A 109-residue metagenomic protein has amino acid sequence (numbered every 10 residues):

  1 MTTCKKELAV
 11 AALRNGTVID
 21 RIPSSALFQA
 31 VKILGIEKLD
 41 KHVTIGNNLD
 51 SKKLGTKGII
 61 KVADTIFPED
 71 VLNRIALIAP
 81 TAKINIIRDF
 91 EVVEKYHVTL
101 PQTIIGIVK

Functional and structural regions predicted by a protein language model:
M1-G55: General detector of N-terminal leader/presequence modules that precede the first folded domain
S25, K52, E69, E91-E94: A broad, structure-centric signal for solvent-exposed, well-ordered loop/edge residues that line or flank functional
A26, A30, P68-V71, I75 (+1 more regions): Amphipathic alpha-helical interface surfaces
L39-V43, T56-G58, P80-A82, G106: A generic structural signal for short beta-strands and their flanking turns/coil linkers
S51-G58, E94-V98: Short, solvent-exposed polar/charged micro-motifs at secondary-structure junctions
K57-F90: Helix-adjacent hinge/juxtasegments
I87-K109: Cys/His-clustered metal-coordination modules, chiefly Zn-binding fingers
